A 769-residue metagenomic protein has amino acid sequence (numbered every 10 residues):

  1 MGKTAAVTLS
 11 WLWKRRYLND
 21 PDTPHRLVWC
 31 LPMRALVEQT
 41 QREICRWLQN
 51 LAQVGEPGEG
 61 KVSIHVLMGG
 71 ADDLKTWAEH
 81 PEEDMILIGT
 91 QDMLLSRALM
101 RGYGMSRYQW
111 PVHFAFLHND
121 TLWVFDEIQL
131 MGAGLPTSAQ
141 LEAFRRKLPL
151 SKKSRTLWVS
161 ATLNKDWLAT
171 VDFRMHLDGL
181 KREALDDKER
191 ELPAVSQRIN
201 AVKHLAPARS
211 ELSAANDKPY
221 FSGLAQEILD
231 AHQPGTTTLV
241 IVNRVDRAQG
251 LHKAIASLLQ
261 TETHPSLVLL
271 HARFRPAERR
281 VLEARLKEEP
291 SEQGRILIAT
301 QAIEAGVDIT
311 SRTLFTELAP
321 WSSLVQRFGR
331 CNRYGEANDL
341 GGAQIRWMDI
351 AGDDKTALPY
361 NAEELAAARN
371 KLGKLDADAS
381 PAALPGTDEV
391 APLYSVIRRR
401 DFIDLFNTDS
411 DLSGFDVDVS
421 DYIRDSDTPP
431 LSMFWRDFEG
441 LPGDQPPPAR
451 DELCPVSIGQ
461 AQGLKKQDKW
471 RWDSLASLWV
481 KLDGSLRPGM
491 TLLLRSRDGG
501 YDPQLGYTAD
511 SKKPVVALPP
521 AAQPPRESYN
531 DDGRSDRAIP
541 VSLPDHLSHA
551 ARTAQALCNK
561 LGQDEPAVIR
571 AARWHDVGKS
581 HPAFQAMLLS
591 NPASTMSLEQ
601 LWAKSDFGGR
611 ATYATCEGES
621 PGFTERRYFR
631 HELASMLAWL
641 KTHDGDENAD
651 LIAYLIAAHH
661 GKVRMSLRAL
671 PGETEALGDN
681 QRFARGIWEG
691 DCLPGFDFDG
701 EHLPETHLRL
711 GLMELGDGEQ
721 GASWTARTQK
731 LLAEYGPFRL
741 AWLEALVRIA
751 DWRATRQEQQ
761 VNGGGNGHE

Functional and structural regions predicted by a protein language model:
T4-D22: Walker A/P-loop NTP-binding motif
T23-L48, A71, D92-S96, V245-D246: Conserved Walker A/P-loop ATP-binding site and its immediately adjacent core in helicase/helicase-like ATPase domains
Q49-R107: Inter-Walker segment of RecA-like/P-loop motor cores
I64-T76, D92-M93, V242-D246, L267-E283 (+1 more regions): Conserved helicase motor
D92-S151: SF2 helicase catalytic motif II
K153-R155, A161-H232: Interdomain hinge/linker at the junction between the two RecA-like core domains of SF2 helicases
Q226-Q233, G250-E288, A319-A517, L557-K560 (+4 more regions): C-terminal helicase lobe and adjacent C-terminal extensions/tails of nucleic-acid helicase motors
K560-G763: Divalent metal-dependent catalytic cores for phosphoryl transfer on phosphate-bearing substrates
